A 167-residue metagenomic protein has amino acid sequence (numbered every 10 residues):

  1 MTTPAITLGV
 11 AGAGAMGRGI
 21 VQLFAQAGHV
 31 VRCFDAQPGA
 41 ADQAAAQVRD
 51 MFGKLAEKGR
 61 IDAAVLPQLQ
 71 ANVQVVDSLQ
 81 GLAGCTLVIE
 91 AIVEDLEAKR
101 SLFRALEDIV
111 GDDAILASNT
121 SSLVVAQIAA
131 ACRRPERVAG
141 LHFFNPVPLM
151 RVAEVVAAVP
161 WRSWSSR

Functional and structural regions predicted by a protein language model:
M1-K54, K58, I109: NAD(P)+-binding Rossmann beta1-loop-alpha1 motif at the extreme N-terminus of oxidoreductases
A5, H29, G84, G111-D113 (+1 more regions): Short coil/turn connectors at secondary-structure junctions
V21-Q22, A45-A46, R100-F103, I128-A130: Short amphipathic alpha-helical segments
A25-Q26, L82, P146-M150: Short, flexible turn/loop "capping" segments at secondary-structure junctions
R32, Q74, I89, A139-L141: Hydrophobic/aromatic beta-strand patches that form the interior of the parallel beta-sheet core in alpha/beta enzyme
G39-Q43, K54-L116, S122-V124: Rossmann-like NAD(P)-binding element
L116-R167: Rossmann-fold dinucleotide-binding core
